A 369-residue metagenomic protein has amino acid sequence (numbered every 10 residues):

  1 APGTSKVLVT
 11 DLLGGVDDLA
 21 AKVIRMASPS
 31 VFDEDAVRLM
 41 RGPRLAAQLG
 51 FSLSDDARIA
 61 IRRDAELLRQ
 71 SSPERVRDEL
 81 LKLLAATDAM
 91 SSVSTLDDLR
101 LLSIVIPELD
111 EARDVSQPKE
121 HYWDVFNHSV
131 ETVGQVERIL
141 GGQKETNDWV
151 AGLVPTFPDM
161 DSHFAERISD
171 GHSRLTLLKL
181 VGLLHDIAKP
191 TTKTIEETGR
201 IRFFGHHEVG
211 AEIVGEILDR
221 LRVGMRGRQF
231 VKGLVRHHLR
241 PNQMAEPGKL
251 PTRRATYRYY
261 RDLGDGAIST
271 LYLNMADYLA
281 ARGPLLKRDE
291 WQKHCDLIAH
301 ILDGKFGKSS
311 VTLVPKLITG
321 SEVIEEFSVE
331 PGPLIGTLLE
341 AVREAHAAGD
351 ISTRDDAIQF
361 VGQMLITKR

Functional and structural regions predicted by a protein language model:
A1-L175, K179, L183, A188-G205 (+6 more regions): Glycine- and charge-enriched loop/helix tracts that form the active or gating conduit in phosphate/cation-handling
V7-L8, R75-V76, D161, R253-T256 (+2 more regions): Short amphipathic alpha-helical surface micro-motifs
D11, D18, N274-M275, I301-F306 (+1 more regions): Conserved, surface-exposed functional patches that form binding/active-site neighborhoods
V16, V115-H121, V150-R174, V223-R288: Histidine/acidic-rich helix-loop-helix segments that form or flank divalent-metal centers in metalloenzyme catalytic
L96, T132, V235, D277 (+1 more regions): Divalent metal-coordination and catalytic microenvironments
L99-L140, T256-D303: Long hydrophobic alpha-helices with heptad-repeat/coiled-coil character
V181-H185, K189, E208-E212, E216 (+10 more regions): Feature representing long, continuous alpha-helical segments
P241-L250, A280-R369: Terminal helices and disordered tails flanking the catalytic cores of nucleotide-processing hydrolases
